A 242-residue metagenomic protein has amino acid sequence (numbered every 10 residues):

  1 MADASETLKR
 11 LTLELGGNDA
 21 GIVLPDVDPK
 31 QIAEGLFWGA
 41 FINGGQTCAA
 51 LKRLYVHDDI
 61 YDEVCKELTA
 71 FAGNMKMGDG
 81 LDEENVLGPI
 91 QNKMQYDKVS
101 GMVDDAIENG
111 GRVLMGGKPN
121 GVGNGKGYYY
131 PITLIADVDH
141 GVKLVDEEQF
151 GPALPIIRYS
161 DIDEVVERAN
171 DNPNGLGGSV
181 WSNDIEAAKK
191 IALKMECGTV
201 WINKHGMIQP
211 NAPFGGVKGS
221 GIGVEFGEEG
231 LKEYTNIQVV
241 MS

Functional and structural regions predicted by a protein language model:
M1-D139, I202: ALDH superfamily catalytic-core signature
I22, K76-M77, N109, Y129-S242: Conserved C-terminal structural/oligomerization subdomain of aldehyde/semialdehyde dehydrogenase
